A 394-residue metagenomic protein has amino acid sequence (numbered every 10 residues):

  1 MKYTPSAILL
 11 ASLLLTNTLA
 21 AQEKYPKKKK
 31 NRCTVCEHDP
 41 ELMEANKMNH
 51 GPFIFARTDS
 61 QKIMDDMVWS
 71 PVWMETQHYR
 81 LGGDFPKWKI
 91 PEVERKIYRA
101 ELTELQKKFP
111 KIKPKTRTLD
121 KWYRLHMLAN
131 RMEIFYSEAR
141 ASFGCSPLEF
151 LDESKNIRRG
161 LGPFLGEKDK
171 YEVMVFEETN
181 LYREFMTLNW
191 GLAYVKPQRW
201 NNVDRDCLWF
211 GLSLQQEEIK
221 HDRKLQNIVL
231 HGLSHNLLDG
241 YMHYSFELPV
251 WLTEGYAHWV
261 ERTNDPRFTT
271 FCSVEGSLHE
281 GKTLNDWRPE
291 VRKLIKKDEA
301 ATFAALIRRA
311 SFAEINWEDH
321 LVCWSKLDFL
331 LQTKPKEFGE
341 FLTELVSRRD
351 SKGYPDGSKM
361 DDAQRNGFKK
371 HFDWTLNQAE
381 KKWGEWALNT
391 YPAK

Functional and structural regions predicted by a protein language model:
M1-P5: Positively charged n-region of N-terminal signal peptides that target proteins for export
A7-T16: Bacterial N-terminal signal peptides
L19-E23: Boundary at the C-terminal end of the N-terminal hydrophobic targeting segment
K27-L42, H126-L128, L212-E217, E280-D286: Short low-complexity stretches enriched in small and charged residues
K27-M67: Long, contiguous juxta-domain segments that are non-catalytic but functionally important
F55, P71, E75-S245, P249 (+1 more regions): Juxtacatalytic substrate-recognition/specificity segment
V68-W73, E314-I315: Short, surface-exposed beta-strand/loop micro-motifs that present aromatic residues
V195-L212, K224, Y244-K394: Acidic/His/Gly-enriched intrinsically disordered linker/tail segments that often contain short helix/coil "MoRF-like"
